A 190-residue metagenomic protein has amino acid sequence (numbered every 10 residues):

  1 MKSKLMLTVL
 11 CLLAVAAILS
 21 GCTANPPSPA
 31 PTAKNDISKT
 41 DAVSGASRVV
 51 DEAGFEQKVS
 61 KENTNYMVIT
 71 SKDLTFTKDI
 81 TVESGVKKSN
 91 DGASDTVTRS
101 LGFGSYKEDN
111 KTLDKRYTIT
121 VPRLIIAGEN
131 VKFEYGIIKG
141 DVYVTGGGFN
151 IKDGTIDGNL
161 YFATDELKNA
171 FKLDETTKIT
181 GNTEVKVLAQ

Functional and structural regions predicted by a protein language model:
M1-V9: Bacterial N-terminal signal peptides that target proteins for export
I18-G21: C-terminal motif of bacterial Sec signal peptides marking the signal peptidase cleavage site
T23-P26: Bacterial signal peptide processing site
P29-K61: N-terminal low-complexity, Pro/Thr/Ser-rich intrinsically disordered segments that act as propeptides or flexible
P31-A33, V59-K61, N65-L74, G85-K88 (+1 more regions): General marker for long, soluble alpha-helical cores
I37-V43, T75-I125: Acidic (Asp/Glu) and glycine-rich low-complexity loops/linkers that are typically intrinsically disordered
N65-M67, D73, D79, S100 (+8 more regions): Detector for repetitive beta-architecture
L188-Q190: Short, solvent-exposed mixed-charge patches
